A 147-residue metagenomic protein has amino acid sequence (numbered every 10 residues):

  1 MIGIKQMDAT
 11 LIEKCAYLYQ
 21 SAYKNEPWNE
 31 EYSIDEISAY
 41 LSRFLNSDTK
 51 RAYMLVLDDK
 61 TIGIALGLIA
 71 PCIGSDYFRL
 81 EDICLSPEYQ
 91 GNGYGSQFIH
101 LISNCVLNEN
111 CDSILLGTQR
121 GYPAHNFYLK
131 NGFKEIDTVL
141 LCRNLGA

Functional and structural regions predicted by a protein language model:
M1-Y17: A short beta-loop-alpha structural element at the N-terminal edge of CoA-dependent acyl/N-acetyltransferase catalytic
Q20-S42: Conserved GNAT-fold acetyl-CoA-binding loop/helix
S42-M54: A short helix-loop-beta-strand connector motif used in the catalytic cores of GNAT acetyltransferases and, in some
M54, K60-I69, R79, C84: Conserved beta-strand in the GNAT
A70-L80, Q90, I136: A conserved beta-turn-beta hairpin within the catalytic core of GNAT-like acetyltransferases that forms part
Y89, G93-L101: Conserved acetyl-CoA pyrophosphate-binding loop and the N-cap/start of the following alpha-helix in GNAT-like
S96, R120-D137: Conserved active-site alpha-helix within GNAT-family acetyltransferase domains
V106-Q119: Conserved GNAT acetyl-CoA-binding A-motif
